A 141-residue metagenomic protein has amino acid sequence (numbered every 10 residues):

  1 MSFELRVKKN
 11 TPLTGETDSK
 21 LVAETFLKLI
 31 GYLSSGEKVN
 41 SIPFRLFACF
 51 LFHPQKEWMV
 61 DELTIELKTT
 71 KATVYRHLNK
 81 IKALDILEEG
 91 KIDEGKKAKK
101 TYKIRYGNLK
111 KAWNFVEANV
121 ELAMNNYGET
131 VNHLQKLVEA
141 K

Functional and structural regions predicted by a protein language model:
M1-E37: N-terminal leader segment of winged-helix/HTH proteins
V22, I42-L46: Residue-level detector of well-ordered alpha-helical segments, enriched for hydrophobic/aromatic packing positions
S35-P43, M59, I92-V116: Short, cationic-aromatic polyanion-contact patches
F47-Q55: Short, locally clustered residues in the helix-turn-helix/winged-helix DNA-binding domain
Q55-E66: Short acidic, hydrophobic short linear motifs in intrinsically disordered regions
K68-A83: Short amphipathic alpha-helical interaction segments
K82-D93: A short, conserved structural fragment
L109-K141: Amphipathic alpha-helical dimerization/coiled-coil segments that flank or bridge DNA-binding/regulatory modules
